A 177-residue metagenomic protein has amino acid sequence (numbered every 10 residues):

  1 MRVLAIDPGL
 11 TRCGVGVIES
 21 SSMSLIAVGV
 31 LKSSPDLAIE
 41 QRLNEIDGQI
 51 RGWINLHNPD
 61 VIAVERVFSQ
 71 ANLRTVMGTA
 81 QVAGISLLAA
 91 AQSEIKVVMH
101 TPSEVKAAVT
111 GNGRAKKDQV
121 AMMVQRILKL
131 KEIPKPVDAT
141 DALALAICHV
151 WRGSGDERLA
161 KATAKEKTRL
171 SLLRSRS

Functional and structural regions predicted by a protein language model:
M1-S177: Phosphate- and other anionic-substrate recognition elements at nucleic-acid/protein interfaces
